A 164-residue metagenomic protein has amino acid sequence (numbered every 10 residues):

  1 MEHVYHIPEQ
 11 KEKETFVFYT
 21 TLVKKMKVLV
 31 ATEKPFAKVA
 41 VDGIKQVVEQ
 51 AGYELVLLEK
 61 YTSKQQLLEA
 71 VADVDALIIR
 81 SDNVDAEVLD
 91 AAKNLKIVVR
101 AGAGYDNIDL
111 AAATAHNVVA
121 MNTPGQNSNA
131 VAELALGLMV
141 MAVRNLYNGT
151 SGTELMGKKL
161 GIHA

Functional and structural regions predicted by a protein language model:
E2-V4, E9-V17, V23: Acidic, Ala/Val/Gly-enriched low-complexity intrinsically disordered segments
T15-V74: N-terminal glycine-/charge-rich "phosphate-binding" loop or analogous flexible N-terminal tail
K25, L95, M156-L160: Phosphate-coordination loops involved in phosphoryl transfer and adenosine-cofactor binding
K34-P35, L58, R100, G161-H163: Residue-level marker of alpha-helix boundaries and capping positions
V56, D75-T153: Phosphate/diphosphate ligand-binding glycine-rich loop within oxidoreductases
A132, E154-A164: Glycine-rich adenosine-cofactor-binding loop
